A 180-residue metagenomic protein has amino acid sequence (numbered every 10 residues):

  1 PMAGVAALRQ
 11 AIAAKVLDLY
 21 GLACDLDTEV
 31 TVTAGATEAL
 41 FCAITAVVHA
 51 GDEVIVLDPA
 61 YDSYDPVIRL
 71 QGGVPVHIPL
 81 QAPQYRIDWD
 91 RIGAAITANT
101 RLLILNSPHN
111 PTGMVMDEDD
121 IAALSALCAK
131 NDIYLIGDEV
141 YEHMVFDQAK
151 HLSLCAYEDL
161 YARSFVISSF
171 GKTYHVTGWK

Functional and structural regions predicted by a protein language model:
P1-G35, C42: N-terminal small-domain helix-loop-helix segment of the aminotransferase-like
C24-V30, A50-E53, N99, Y161-S164: Short acidic capping loops at alpha-helix termini that bridge into adjacent secondary structure
A36-L40, A60-Y64, Y174: Conserved coil-to-alpha-helix start sites within the AMP-binding
A46-I68: Conserved PLP-anchoring active-site segment centered on the Schiff-base-forming lysine
L70-V76: A short helix-loop-beta submotif of the ANL/AMP-binding
V76, L80-K150: Active-site phosphate-binding strand-loop segment of PLP-dependent enzymes
Y157-K180: Active-site PLP attachment segment
